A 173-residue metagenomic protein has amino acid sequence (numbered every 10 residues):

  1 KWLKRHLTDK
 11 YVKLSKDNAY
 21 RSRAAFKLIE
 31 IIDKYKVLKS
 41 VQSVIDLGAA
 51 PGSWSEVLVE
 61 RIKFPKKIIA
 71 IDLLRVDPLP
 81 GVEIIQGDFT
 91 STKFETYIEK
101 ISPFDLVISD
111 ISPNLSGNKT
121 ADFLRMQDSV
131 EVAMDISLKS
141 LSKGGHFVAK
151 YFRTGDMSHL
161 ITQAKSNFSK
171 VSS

Functional and structural regions predicted by a protein language model:
K1-S40: Class I SAM-dependent methyltransferase Rossmann-like catalytic core, especially the SAM/SAH-binding loop
L38, I62-K63, S140-L141: A generic alpha-to-beta junction signature in SAM-dependent methyltransferases
S40-A50: Conserved class I S-adenosyl-L-methionine
Q42, K66, G145: Glycine-centered, small-residue-biased loops immediately flanking beta-strands in adenine/cofactor-binding cores
P51-F64: Conserved SAM-binding loop of SAM-dependent methyltransferases across substrates and taxa, primarily the Class I
I71-S116: S-adenosyl-L-methionine
S102-G144, V148, R153-S158: Mobile active-site "lid"/loop adjacent to the S-adenosyl-L-methionine
S169-S173: Conserved S-adenosyl-L-methionine
